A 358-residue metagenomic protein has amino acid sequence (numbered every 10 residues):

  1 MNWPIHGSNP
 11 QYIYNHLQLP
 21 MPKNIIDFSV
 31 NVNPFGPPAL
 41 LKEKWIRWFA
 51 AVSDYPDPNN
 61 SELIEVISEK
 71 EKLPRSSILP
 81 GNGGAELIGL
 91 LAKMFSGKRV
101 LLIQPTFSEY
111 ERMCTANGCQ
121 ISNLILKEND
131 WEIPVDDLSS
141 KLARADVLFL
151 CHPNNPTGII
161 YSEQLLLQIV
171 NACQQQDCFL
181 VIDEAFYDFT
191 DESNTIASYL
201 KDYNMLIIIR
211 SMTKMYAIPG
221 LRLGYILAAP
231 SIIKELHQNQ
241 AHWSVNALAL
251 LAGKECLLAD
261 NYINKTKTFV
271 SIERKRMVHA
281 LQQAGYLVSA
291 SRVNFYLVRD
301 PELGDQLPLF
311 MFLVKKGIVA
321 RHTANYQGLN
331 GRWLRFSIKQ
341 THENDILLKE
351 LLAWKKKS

Functional and structural regions predicted by a protein language model:
M1-D54: N-terminal "arm"/small-domain region of PLP-dependent enzymes with the aminotransferase-like
H6, K93-L150: PLP-dependent aminotransferase-like
P37-P38, N59, M205-Q282, Y286-S289: PLP-dependent aminotransferase class I/II
A39, L303-F310, H342-I346: Short, conserved charged micro-motifs
P56, S68-L90: Short loop-beta-helix segment that forms the pyridoxal 5′-phosphate
N129-D188, L297: Active-site phosphate-binding strand-loop segment of PLP-dependent enzymes
A284-K316: Conserved PLP-binding catalytic core of the aspartate aminotransferase-like
K315-I318, N325-S358: PLP-dependent enzyme catalytic core of the Aspartate aminotransferase-like
